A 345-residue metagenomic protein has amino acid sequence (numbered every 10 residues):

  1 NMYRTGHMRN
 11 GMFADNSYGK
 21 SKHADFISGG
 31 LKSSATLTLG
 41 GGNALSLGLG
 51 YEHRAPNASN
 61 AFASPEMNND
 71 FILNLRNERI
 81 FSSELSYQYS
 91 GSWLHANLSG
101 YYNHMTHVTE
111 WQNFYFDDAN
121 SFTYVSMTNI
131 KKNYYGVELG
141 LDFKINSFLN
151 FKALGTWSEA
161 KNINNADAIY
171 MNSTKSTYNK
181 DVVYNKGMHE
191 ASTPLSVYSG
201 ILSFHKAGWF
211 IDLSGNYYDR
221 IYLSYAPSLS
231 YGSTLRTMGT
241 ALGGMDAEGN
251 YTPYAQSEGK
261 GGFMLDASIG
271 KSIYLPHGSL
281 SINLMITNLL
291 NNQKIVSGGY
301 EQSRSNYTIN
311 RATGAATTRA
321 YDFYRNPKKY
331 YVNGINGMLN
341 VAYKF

Functional and structural regions predicted by a protein language model:
N1-Y18, F26-T36, G50, K152 (+1 more regions): Surface-exposed extracellular loop regions of Gram-negative outer-membrane beta-barrel proteins
M2-G6, Y102-H104, F122-S228, A342: Gram-negative outer-membrane beta-barrel transporters
R4-F13, L37-S82, H95, Y102-T128 (+4 more regions): Surface-exposed extracellular loop regions of Gram-negative outer-membrane beta-barrel proteins, predominantly
F13-K22, M67-N74, S82, F122-T128 (+4 more regions): Extracellular loop and loop/strand-boundary signature of outer-membrane beta-barrel proteins
D25-G29, R79-S83, S90-S92, K131-Y135 (+3 more regions): Residues that define the transmembrane beta-barrel architecture of outer-membrane proteins
G42-L45, W93-A96, S147-F151, G208-D212 (+1 more regions): Repeated loop/turn-to-beta-strand initiation elements of outer-membrane beta-barrel proteins
M105, Y217-R236, K271-F345: C-terminal beta-signal and adjacent terminal beta-strands/loops of Gram-negative outer-membrane beta-barrel proteins
N162, A191-Y274, G298-G299: C-terminal beta-barrel architecture of Gram-negative outer-membrane proteins
